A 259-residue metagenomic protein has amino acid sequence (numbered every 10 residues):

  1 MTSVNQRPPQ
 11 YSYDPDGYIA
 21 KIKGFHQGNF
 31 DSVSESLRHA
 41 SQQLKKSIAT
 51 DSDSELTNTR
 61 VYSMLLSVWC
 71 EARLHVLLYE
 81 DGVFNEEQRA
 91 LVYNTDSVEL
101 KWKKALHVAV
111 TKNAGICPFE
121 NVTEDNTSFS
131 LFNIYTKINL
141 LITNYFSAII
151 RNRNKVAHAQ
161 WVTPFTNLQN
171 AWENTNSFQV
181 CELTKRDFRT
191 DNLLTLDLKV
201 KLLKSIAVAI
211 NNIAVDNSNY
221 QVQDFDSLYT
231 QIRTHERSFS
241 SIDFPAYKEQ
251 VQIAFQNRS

Functional and structural regions predicted by a protein language model:
M1-R60: Charged alpha-helical initiation segments
T2-G28, N144, A159-S259: Polyanionic, low-complexity intrinsically disordered segments
S32, S36-H39, L65, W69 (+2 more regions): Charged, amphipathic alpha-helical oligomerization/scaffolding segments
S34, R38, E55-D81: Short, hydrophobic, well-ordered secondary-structure elements
S41-I48, C70-R73, I150-Q160: A structural signal for well-ordered alpha-helices, especially hydrophobic packing surfaces of coiled-coils
S54, V61, K137-L141: Short, glycine/acidic-rich beta->alpha junctions
L66-E71, K101-A109, T184-K201: A short, hydrophobic secondary-structure junction motif
G82-A171, Y247: Flexible secondary-structure boundary motifs
